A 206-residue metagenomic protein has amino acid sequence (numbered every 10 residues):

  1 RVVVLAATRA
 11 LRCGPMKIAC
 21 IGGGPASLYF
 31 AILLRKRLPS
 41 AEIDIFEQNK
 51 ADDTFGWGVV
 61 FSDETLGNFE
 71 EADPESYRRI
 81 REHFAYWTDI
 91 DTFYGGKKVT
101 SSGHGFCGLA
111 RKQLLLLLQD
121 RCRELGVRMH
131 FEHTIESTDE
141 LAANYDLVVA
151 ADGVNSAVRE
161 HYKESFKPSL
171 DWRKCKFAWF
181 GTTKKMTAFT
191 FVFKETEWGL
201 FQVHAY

Functional and structural regions predicted by a protein language model:
V2-A10: Acidic, Ala/Val/Gly-enriched low-complexity intrinsically disordered segments
G14-A26: Beta1/beta-strand and adjacent pyrophosphate-binding region of the FAD-binding site in flavoprotein oxidoreductases
I21, R35-G56: Glycine-rich FAD pyrophosphate-binding loop
A26, F30, A51, N155: Conserved Rossmann-like nucleotide-cofactor binding loop
D52-R121: Active-site-adjacent segment of FAD-dependent monooxygenases/related oxidoreductases
K97-H104, A110-Q113, L125, T187-Y206: Conserved FAD/dinucleotide-binding core of flavoprotein oxidoreductases
D120, H133, A142-Y206: Conserved FAD-binding catalytic core of PHBH/FMO-like flavoproteins
R123-I135: A conserved beta-strand/loop element that lines the FAD pocket in flavoprotein oxidoreductases
